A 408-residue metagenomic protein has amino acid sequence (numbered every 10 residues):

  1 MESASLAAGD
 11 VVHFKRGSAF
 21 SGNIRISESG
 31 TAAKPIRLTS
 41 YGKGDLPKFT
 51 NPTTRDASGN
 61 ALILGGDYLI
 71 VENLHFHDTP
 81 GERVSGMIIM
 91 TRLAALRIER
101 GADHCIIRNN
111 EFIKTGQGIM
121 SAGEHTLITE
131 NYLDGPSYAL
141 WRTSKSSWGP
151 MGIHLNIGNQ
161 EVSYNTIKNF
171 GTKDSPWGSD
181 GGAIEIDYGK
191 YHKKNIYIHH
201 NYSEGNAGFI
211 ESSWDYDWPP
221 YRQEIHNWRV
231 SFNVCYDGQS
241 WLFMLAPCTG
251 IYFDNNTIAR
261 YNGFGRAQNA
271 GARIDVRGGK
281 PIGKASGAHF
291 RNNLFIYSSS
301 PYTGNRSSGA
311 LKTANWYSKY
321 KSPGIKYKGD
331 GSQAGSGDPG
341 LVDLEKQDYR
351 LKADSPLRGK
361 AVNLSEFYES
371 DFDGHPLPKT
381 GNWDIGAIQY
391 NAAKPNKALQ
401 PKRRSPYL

Functional and structural regions predicted by a protein language model:
M1-S21, R25, S355, D373 (+2 more regions): Acidic Gly/Asp/Thr-rich repetitive segments characteristic of extracellular carbohydrate-active and adhesion proteins
A7, K15, E28, A33 (+25 more regions): Parallel beta-helix/beta-solenoid
H13-F14, F20, S29-M90, G335-P339: Right-handed parallel beta-helix/beta-spiral solenoid domain characteristic of secreted/periplasmic
R16, E28, S40-G42, N51 (+20 more regions): Residues on the solvent-exposed faces and adjacent turns of beta-rich solenoids used to engage binding targets
G22, S27, A57, H200-S203 (+1 more regions): Predominantly extracellular beta-rich ligand-binding scaffolds that present long acidic/polar faces for carbohydrate
R25, N51-L62, V84-E99, I113-M120 (+6 more regions): Extracellular beta-strand/beta-solenoid scaffold signature
G331-A392, N396: C-terminal accessory segments
